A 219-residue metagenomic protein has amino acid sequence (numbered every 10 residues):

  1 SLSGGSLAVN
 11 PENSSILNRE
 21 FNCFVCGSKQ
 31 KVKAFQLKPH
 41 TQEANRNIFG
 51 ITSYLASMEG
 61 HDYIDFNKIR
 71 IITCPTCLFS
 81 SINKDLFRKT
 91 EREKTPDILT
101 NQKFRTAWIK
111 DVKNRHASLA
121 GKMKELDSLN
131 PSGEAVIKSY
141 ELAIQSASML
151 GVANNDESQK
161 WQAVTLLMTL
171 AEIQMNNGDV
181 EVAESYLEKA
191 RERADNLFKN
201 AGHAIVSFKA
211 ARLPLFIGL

Functional and structural regions predicted by a protein language model:
S1-T100: N-terminal cysteine/histidine-rich coordination modules
G5-V9, N13, A56-G60, L119 (+3 more regions): A near-ubiquitous, low-amplitude feature marking generic local secondary-structure context
E12-I16, G133, A183-E184: Generic detection of long, well-ordered alpha-helical segments
S57-Y63, K110-K113, D179-A183: Short, Lys/Arg-enriched charge-dense amphipathic segments
S81-R88, Q174-N177, A194: Amphipathic alpha-helical interaction segments
T100-M149, N154-D179, F208-L219: Amphipathic alpha-helical repeat scaffolds of TPR domains
Y186-K189, N196, N200-L219: Long C-terminal interaction/binding lobes of large macromolecular proteins
